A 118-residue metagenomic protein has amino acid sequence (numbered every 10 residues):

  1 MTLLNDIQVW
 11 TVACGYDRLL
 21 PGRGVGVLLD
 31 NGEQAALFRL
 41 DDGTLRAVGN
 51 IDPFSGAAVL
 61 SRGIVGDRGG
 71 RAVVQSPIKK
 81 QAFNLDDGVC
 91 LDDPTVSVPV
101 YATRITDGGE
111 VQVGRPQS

Functional and structural regions predicted by a protein language model:
M1-R71, N84-L85, S97-S118: N-terminal pre-ligand scaffold of iron-sulfur
D52, S76-K79: Short cysteine clusters
L91-P94: Axial heme c-ligation environment in periplasmic c-type cytochrome domains
